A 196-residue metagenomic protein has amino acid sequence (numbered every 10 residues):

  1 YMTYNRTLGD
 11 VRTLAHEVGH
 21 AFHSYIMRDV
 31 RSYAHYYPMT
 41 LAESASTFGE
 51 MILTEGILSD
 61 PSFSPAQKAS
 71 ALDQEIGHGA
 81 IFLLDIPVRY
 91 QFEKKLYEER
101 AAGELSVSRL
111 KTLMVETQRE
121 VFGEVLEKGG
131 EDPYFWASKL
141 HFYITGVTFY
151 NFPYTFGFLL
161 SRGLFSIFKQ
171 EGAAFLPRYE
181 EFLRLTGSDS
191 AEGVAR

Functional and structural regions predicted by a protein language model:
Y1-M2, L8-V11, E17, S32-M39 (+1 more regions): Conserved binding/catalytic microenvironments
M2-T3, V30-M39, A71-G77, Y97: Short beta-alpha connecting loops at secondary-structure transitions that line or flank enzyme active sites
N5, G9, Y36-T40, G79 (+2 more regions): Short, solvent-exposed segments of well-ordered alpha helices
N5-Y25, S46, E50-M51, F92 (+1 more regions): Active-site recognition of the HExxH zinc-binding catalytic motif
L14-A15, F22, S59-S62, I86-R196: C-terminal, non-catalytic "cap/extension" segments appended to globular domains
H20, S24-R31, E55-S59: Conserved helix-loop functional segments at active or binding sites
P38-A66, E75-G77, I81, G157: Post-HExxH zinc-binding segment in Zn-dependent metallohydrolases
D73, G77-D85, R89, E93: Solvent-exposed, amphipathic alpha-helical "stalk/arm" or coiled-coil-like segments used as scaffolds
